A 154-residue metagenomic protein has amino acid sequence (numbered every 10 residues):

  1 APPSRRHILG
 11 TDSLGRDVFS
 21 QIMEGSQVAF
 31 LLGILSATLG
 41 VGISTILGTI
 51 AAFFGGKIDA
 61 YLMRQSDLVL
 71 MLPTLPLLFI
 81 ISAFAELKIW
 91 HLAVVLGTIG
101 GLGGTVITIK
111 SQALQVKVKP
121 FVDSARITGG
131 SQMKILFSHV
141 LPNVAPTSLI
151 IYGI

Functional and structural regions predicted by a protein language model:
A1-S36: Periplasmic/extracellular loop-to-transmembrane helix junction in inner-membrane transport proteins
I8, D12, V18, L39-I46 (+3 more regions): Generic hydrophobic transmembrane alpha-helix motif, especially the helices
Q27-I43, M133-I154: Transmembrane alpha-helices
